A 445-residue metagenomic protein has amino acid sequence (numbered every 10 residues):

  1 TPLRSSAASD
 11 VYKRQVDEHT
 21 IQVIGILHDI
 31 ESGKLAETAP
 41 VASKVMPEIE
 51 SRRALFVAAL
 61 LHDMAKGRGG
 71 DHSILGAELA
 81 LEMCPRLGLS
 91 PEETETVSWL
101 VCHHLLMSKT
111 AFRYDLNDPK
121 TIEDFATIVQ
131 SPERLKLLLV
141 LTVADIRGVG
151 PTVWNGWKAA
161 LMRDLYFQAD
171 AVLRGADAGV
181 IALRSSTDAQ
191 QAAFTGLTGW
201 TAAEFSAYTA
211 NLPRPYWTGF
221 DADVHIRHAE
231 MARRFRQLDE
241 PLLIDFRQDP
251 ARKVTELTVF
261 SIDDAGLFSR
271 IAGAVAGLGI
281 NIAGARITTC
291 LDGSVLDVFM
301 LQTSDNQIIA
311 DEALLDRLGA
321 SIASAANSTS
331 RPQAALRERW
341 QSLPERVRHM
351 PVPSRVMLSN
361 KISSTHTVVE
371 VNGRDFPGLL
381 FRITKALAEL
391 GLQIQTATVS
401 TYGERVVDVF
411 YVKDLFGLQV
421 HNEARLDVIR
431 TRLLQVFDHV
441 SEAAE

Functional and structural regions predicted by a protein language model:
T1-A8, Y12: Single conserved hydrophobic/aromatic residue that forms the stacking wall/gate of nucleotide- or nucleobase-binding
S9, Q15-A59, Q248-K253, M350 (+3 more regions): Active-site-adjacent "gating/activation" loops or surface patches in catalytic cores
K13-T20, V45, A54, S73 (+5 more regions): Conserved phosphate/pyrophosphate-binding and hydrolysis machinery centered on Walker-type P-loop NTPases, extending
Q15, S43-G179: Divalent metal-dependent catalytic cores for phosphoryl transfer on phosphate-bearing substrates
V16-G25, A36, K66, I287 (+2 more regions): Metal-dependent catalytic core segments for phosphate chemistry
T20, I24, S73-A77, S98 (+2 more regions): Hydrophobic face of alpha-helices
Q22-I26, E82, D164, S321: Alpha-helical scaffold segments in soluble metabolic enzymes
K120, D124-E445: Regulatory modules associated with amino-acid/nitrogen control
